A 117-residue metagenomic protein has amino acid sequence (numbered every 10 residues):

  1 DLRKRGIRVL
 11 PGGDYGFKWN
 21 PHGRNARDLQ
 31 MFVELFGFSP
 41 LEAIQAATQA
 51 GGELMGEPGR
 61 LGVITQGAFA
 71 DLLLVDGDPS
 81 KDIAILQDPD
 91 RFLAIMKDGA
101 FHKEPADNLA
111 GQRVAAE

Functional and structural regions predicted by a protein language model:
D1-P79: His/Asp/Glu-enriched, well-ordered alpha-helical/loop segment that forms or immediately abuts the divalent-metal
Q49, Q66-Q112: C-terminal cap of metal-dependent C-N hydrolases
A116-E117: Short, solvent-exposed mixed-charge patches
